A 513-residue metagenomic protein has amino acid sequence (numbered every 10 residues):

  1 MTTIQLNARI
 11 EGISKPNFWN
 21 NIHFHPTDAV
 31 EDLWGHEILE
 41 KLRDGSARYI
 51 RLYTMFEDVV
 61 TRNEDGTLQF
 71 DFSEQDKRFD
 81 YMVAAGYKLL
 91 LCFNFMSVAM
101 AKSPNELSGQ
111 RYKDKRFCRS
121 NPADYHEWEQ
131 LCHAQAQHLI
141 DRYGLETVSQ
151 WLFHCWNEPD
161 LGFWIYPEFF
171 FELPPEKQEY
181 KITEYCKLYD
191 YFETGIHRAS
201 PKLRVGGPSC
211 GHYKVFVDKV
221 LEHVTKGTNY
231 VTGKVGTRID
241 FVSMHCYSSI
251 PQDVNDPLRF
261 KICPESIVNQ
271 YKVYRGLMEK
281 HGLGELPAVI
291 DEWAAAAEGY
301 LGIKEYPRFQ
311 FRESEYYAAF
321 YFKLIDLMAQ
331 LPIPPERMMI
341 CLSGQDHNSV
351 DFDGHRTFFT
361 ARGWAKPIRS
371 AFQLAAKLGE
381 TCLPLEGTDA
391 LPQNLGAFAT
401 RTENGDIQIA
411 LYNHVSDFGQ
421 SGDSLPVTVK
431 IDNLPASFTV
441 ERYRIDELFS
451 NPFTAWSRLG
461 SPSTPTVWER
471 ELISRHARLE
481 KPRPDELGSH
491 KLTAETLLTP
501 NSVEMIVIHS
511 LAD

Functional and structural regions predicted by a protein language model:
M1-L152, E172-S209, Y213, K280 (+6 more regions): Non-catalytic accessory regions flanking glycosidase/transglycosidase catalytic cores in CAZymes
D58-T61, V98-Q110, D160-Y166, S249-V254 (+2 more regions): Short acidic/His/Gly/Ser-rich catalytic and metal-binding motifs that mark active-site loops of diverse hydrolases
P159-F170, A295-R308, F358, A397-A410: Short, charged low-complexity intrinsically disordered segments located at boundaries of structured domains
K181-L331: Noncatalytic carbohydrate-binding groove/subsite architecture in carbohydrate-active enzymes
P307-R312, H355-G363: Active-site rim elements
